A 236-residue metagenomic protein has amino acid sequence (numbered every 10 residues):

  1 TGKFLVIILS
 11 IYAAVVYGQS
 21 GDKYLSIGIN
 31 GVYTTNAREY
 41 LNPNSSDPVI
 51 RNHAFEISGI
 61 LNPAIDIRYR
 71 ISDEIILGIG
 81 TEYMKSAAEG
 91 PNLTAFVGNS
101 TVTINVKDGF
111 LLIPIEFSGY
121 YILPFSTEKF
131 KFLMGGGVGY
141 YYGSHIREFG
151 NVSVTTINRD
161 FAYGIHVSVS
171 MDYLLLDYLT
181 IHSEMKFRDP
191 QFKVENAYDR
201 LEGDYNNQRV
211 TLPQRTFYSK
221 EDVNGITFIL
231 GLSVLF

Functional and structural regions predicted by a protein language model:
T1-K23: Cleavable N-terminal export/targeting peptides
G18-Y69, H145, K220, G225-F236: Short glycine/proline- and aromatic-enriched beta-strand/turn motifs that initiate or cap beta-hairpins
D22, R68-F149, V223-F236: Gram-negative (and chloroplast) outer-membrane scaffold detector with strong preference for beta-barrel transmembrane
I27-T35, I79-Y83, M134-Y140, M171 (+1 more regions): Transmembrane beta-barrel strands of outer-membrane/channel proteins
R38-D47, E89-F96, S144-S153, V194-E202: Outer-membrane beta-barrel translocator domains and adjoining extracellular loop/strand segments of Gram-negative
P48-A54, S100-D108, N151-N158, Q214-S219: Extracellular loop and loop/strand-boundary signature of outer-membrane beta-barrel proteins
S86-A88, Y173-F236: Predominantly the C-terminal beta-signal and adjacent terminal strand-loop region of outer-membrane beta-barrel
V154-L174: A contiguous pocket-lining binding segment that forms or flanks enzyme active sites
